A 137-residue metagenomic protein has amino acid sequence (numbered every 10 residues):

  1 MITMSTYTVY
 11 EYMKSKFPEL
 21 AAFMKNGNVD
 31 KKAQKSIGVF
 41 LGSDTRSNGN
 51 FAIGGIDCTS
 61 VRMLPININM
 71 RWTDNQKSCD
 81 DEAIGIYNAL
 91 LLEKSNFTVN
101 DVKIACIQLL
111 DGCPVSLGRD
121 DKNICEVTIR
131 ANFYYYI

Functional and structural regions predicted by a protein language model:
M1-I56, E93-T98: Small/polar-rich, solvent-exposed N-terminal microdomains that initiate assembly or binding
K31-A33, S60-R62, K103: A short, polar/charged loop/turn motif at coil->beta-strand junctions and beta-hairpin connectors
S47-G49, Q76-S78, I137: Residue-level signal for secondary-structure boundary sites
G55-S60, G118-K122: Short, solvent-exposed beta-strand/turn "edge" segments of beta-rich domains on protein surfaces
S60-D74, C125-Y135: Oligomerization/assembly interface segments of phage tail-like spikes and tubes
W72-L92: Mid-chain, well-packed structural core segment of small domains
L91-Y136: Acidic-leaning, charged glycine-interspersed low-complexity segments
